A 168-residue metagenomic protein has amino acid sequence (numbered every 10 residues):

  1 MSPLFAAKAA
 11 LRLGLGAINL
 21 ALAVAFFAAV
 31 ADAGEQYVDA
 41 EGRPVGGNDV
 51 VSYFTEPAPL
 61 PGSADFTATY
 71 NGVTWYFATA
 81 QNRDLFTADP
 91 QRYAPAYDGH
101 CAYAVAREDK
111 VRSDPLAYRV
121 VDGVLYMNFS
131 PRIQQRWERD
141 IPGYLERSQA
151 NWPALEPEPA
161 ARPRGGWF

Functional and structural regions predicted by a protein language model:
M1-L11: N-terminal secretory signal peptides that target proteins for export/translocation
P3-F5, I18, W167-F168: Short, aromatic- and cysteine-enriched interfacial helices/patches that mediate contacts at lipid membranes
R12-A28: Bacterial N-terminal signal peptides
F27-N71, Q91-F168: Intrinsically disordered, low-complexity terminal tails and linkers in eukaryotic proteins, enriched in charged/polar
T69-N82: Beta-strand cores of secreted/periplasmic/IMS beta-sandwich domains, seen most often in copper-related folds
N82-D84, Q134: Primarily extracytoplasmic ectodomains and periplasmic/lumenal surface modules that are beta-strand-rich
